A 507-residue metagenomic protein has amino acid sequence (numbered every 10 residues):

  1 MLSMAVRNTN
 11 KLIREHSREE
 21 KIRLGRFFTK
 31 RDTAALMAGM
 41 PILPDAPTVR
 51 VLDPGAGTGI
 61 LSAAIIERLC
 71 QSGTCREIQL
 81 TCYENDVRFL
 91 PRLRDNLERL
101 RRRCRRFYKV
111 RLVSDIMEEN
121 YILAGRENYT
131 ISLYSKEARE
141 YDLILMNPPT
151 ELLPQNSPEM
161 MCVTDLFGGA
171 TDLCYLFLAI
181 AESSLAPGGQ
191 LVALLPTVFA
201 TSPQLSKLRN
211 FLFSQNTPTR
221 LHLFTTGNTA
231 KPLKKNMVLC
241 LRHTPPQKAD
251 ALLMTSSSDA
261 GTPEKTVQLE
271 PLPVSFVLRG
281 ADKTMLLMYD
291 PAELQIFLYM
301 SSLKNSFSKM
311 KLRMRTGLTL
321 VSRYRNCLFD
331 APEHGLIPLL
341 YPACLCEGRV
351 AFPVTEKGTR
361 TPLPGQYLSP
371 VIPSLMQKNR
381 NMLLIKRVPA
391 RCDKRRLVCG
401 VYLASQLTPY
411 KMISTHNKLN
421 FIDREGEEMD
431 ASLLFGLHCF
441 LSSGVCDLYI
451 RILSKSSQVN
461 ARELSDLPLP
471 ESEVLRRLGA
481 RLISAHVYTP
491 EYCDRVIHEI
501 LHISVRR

Functional and structural regions predicted by a protein language model:
M1-T74, T81-L100, G125, T201-R209 (+1 more regions): Class I S-adenosyl-L-methionine
R18-R23, V51, M161-T164, S414-G426: Glycine- and acidic
I22-R23, F27-L36, A56-A63, C75-E77 (+2 more regions): Signature of N6-adenine DNA methyltransferases within the class I
D45-P47, S72-E77, R105-L112, K136-R139 (+1 more regions): Short helix-terminating capping/connector loops at secondary-structure junctions
V49, D142, M382: Conserved acidic residues
L97-S132: S-adenosyl-L-methionine
L112-V113, L239-H243, M254, L340-A343 (+2 more regions): Short beta-strand element of the conserved SAM-dependent methyltransferase core
Q295-R506: Polybasic, glycine- and aromatic-enriched phosphate-binding surface used to engage nucleic acids
